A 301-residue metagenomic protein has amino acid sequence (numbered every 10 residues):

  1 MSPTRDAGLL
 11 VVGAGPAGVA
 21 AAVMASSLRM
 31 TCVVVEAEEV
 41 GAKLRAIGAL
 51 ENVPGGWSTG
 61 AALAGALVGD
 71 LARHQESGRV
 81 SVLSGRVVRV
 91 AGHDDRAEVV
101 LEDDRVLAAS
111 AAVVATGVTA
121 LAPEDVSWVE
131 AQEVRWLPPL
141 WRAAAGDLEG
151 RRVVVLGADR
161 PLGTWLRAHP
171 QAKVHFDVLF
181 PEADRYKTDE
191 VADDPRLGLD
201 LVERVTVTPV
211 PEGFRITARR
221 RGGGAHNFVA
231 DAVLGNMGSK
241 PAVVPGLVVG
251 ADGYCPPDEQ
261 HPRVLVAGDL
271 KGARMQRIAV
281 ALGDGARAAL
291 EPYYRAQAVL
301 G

Functional and structural regions predicted by a protein language model:
M1-G8, G56, G65-A66, A120-L121 (+1 more regions): Extreme N-terminal leader/targeting segments of oxidoreductases
T4-D6, V11-A37, R135-T188, D258-G301: Rossmann-like dinucleotide/flavin-binding elements
E38-A61, T188-P195: Conserved N-terminal glycine-rich FAD pyrophosphate-binding loop of Rossmann-like flavoproteins
N52-G65, P138-L140, Y254: A short acidic, glycine-rich active-site loop that binds or catalyzes chemistry on phosphate/adenosine moieties
V68-V100, L107-A109, A172-Y254, A298-G301: A Rossmann-like FAD-binding core segment of flavoenzymes
T116-V129, M237-V249: Flavin (primarily FAD) binding-site architecture
S127-P138, G246-D258: A short, gly/pro- and small-residue-rich
